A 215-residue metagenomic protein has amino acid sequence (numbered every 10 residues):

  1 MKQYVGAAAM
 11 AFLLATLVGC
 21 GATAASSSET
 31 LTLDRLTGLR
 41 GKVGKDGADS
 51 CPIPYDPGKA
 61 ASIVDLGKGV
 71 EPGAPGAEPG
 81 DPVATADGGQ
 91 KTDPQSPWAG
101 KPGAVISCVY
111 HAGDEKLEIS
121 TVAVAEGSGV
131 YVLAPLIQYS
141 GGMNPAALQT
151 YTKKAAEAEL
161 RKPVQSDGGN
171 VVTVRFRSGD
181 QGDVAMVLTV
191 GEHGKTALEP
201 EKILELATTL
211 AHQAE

Functional and structural regions predicted by a protein language model:
M1-A9: Bacterial N-terminal signal peptides that target proteins for export
K2-Q3, T32, G89-Q90: Short Cys/His-rich Zn2+-coordinating modules
V5, E29, G38-L39, A86: A generic structural signal for ordered alpha-helices
A9-L17: Bacterial N-terminal signal peptides
V18-T23: Bacterial signal peptide processing site
A25-D34: N-terminal hydrophobic targeting segments that direct proteins to the cell envelope
L39-E215: A small/polar (G/S/T-enriched), proline-flanked helix-loop surface module common in exported/cell-envelope proteins
